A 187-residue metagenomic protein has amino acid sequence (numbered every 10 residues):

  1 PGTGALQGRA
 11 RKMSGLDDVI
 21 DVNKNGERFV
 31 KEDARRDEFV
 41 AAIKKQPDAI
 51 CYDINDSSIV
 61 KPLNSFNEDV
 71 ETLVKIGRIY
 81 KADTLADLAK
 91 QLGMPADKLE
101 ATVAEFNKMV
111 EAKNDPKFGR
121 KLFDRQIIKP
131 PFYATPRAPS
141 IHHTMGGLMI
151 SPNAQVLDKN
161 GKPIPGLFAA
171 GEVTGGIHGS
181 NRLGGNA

Functional and structural regions predicted by a protein language model:
P1-A187: Residues forming the flavin
